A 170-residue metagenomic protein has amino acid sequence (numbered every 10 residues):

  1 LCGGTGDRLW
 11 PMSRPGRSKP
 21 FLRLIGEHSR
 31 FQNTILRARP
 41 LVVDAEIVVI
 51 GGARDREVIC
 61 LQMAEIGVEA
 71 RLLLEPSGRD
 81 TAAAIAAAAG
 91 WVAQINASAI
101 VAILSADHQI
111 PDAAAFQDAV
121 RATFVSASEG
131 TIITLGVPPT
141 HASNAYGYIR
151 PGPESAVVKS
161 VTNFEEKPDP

Functional and structural regions predicted by a protein language model:
L1-C2, I50, A102-S105, T134-P138 (+1 more regions): Short beta-strand segments
L1-R14: N-terminal nucleotide-binding beta1-loop-alpha1 segment
C2, L22, S143: Short glycine- and Lys/Arg-enriched binding-loop motifs that mark or flank ligand-binding interfaces
G4-D7, E27, Y148: Gly/Ser/Thr-rich helix-start
G4-D7, N33, H108, I132-L135: Short secondary-structure boundary micro-motifs
T5-G6, G52-R56, W91, P139-H141 (+1 more regions): Short glycine-enriched loops at secondary-structure junctions
P11-P15, P20-S105, P111-A115, R121 (+1 more regions): Conserved N-terminal catalytic core of the sugar/cofactor nucleotidyltransferase
A113-P170: Conserved core of the sugar-phosphate nucleotidyltransferase
